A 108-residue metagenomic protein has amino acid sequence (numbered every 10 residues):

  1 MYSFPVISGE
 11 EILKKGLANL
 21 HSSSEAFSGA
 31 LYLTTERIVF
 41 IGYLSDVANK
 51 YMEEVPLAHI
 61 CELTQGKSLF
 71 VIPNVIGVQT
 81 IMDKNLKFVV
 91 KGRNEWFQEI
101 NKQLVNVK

Functional and structural regions predicted by a protein language model:
M1-L33, M52-E53, F70, I81 (+2 more regions): Anionic N-terminal interaction surfaces
A26-D46: Short, compositionally biased strand/turn segments that nucleate or flank brief secondary-structure elements
T35-R37, V75, N85: Beta-strand-rich binding-surface signature of beta-sandwich/beta-barrel folds used to engage anionic ligands
I38, E53-S68: Phosphoinositide-dependent membrane-docking surfaces
S45-N49, T64-G77: Short acidic, Gly/Pro-enriched loop/turn segments at secondary-structure junctions
P56, G77-V78: A short glycine/small-residue-enriched secondary-structure motif
